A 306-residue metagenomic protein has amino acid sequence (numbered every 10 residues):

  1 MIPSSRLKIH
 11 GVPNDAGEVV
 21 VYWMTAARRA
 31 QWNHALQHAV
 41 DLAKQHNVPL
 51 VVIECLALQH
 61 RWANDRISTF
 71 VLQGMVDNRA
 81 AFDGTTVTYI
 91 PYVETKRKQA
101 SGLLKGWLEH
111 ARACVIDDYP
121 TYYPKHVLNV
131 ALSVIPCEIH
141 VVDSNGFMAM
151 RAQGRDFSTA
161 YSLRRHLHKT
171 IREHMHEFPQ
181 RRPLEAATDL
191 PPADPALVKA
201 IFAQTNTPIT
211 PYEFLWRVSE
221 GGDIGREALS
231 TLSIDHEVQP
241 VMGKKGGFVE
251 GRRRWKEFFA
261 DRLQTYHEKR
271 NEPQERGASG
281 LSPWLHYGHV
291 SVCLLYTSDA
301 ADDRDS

Functional and structural regions predicted by a protein language model:
M1-A186: Trp/Phe/Arg-rich N-terminal binding region typifying the photolyase-homology
A149, D156-S298: Glycine/tryptophan-enriched, flexible segments
Y296-S306: Single conserved hydrophobic/aromatic residue that forms the stacking wall/gate of nucleotide- or nucleobase-binding
